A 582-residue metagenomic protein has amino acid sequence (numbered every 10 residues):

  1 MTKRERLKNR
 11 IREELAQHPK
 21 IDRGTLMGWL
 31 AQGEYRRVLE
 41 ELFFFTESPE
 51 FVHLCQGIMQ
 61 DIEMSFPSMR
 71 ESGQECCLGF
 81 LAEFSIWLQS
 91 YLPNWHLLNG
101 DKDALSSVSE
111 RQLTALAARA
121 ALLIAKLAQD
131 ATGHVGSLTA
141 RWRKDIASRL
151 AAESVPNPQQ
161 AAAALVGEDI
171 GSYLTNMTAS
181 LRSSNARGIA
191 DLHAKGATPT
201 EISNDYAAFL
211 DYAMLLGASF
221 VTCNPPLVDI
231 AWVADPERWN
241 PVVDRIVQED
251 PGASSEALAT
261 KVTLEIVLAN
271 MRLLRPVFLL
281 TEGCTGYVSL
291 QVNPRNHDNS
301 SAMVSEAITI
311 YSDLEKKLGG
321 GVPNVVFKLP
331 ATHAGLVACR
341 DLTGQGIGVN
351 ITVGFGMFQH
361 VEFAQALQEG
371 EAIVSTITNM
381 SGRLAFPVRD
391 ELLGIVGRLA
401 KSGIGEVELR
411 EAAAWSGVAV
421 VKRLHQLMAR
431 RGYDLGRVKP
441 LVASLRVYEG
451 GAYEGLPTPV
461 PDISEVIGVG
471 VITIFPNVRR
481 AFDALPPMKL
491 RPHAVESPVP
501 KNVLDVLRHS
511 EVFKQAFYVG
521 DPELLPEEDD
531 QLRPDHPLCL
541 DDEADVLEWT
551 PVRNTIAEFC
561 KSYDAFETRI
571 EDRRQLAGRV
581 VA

Functional and structural regions predicted by a protein language model:
T2-R6, I11-R12, A16, I21 (+9 more regions): C-terminal extensions of enzymes
Q56-P241, A334: N-terminal capping/small domains of soluble enzymes
G217-A218, L227-A334, V546, I556 (+1 more regions): Active-site beta->alpha loop and helix N-cap motifs at the rims of alpha/beta catalytic domains
N224, L290, F327, L342 (+1 more regions): Conserved, mostly hydrophobic/aromatic
R238-A253, E391-A412, D529-P537: A solvent-exposed, charged loop/short amphipathic helix patch at secondary-structure junctions
T263-R275, V304-Y311, C339, H360 (+5 more regions): Generic structural signal for well-ordered alpha-helices, preferentially at hydrophobic/aromatic core positions
K316-V325, R340-V349, Y433-V438: Short, surface-exposed connector motifs at secondary-structure boundaries
L336, G348-P500: Catalytic alpha/beta core domains of metabolic enzymes, predominantly
